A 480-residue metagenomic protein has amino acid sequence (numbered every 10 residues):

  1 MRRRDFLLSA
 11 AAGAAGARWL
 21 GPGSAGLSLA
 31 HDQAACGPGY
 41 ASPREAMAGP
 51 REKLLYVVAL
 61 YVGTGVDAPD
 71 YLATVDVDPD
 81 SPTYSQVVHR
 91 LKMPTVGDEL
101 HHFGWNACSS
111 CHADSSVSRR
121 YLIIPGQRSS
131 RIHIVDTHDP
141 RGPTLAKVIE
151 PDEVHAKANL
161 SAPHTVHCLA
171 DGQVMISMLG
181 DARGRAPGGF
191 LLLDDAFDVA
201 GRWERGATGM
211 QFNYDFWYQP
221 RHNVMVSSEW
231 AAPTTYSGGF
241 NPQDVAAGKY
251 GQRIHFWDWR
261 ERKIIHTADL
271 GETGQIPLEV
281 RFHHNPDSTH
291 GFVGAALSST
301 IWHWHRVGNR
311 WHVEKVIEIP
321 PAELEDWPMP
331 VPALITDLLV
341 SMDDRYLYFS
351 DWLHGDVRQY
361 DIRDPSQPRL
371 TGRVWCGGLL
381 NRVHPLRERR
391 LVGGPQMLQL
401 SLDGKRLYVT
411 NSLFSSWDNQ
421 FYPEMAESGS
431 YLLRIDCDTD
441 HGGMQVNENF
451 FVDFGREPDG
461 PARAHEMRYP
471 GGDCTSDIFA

Functional and structural regions predicted by a protein language model:
D5-L27: N-terminal export signals
A34-R51, H102-S118, A162-A170, W217-R221 (+5 more regions): Structural signature of eukaryotic scaffold interfaces centered on beta-propeller domains
V58-D98, S115, I124-V148: Beta-propeller domains
V58-V66, S116-R119, S177-A186, W230-K249 (+1 more regions): Short, conserved, GDST-rich strand-edge loop motifs in beta-rich repeat architectures
V75-P82, V135-P143, H303-E314, Y360-T371 (+1 more regions): Short loop/turn segments immediately following beta-strands, especially the blade-tip and inter-blade linker loops
V88-H101, V148-A158, E204-G209, H266-T273 (+3 more regions): Surface-exposed loop and turn segments in beta-propeller and other repeat-based domains that flank or scaffold
H138-W217: Asp-box/WD-like beta-propeller blade repeats and closely related beta-sheet repeat scaffolds
G206-N213, W217-Y360: Beta-propeller domains
